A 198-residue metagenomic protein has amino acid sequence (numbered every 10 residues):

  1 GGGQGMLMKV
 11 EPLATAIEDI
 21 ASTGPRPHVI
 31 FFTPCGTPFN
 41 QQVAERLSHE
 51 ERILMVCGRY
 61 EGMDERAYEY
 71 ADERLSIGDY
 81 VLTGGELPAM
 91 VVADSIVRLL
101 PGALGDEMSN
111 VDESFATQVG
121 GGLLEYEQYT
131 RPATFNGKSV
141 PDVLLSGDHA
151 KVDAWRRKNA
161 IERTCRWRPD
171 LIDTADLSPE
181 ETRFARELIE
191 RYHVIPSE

Functional and structural regions predicted by a protein language model:
L7-C57, D64, P101-G102: S-adenosyl-L-methionine/SAH cofactor-binding core of RNA-modifying enzymes
V10-E11, E65, V92-A93, A154-R156 (+1 more regions): Short hydrophobic alpha-helical segments that form membrane-spanning helices or hydrophobic packing faces of helical
R26-V29, T33, S114, I172-A175: Short, conserved aromatic-histidine micro-motifs
F32-C35, C57-Y60, G78, G85 (+1 more regions): Fold-independent oxyanion-binding glycine-rich loops and adjacent beta-strand/coil segments at enzyme active sites
E50-E51, Y70, W167, R191: Structured helix-beta-strand junction loops
M63, A67-Q118: Structured adenosyl-cofactor binding patch, chiefly the S-adenosyl-L-methionine
G122-L123, Q128-E198: SAM-dependent methyltransferases
